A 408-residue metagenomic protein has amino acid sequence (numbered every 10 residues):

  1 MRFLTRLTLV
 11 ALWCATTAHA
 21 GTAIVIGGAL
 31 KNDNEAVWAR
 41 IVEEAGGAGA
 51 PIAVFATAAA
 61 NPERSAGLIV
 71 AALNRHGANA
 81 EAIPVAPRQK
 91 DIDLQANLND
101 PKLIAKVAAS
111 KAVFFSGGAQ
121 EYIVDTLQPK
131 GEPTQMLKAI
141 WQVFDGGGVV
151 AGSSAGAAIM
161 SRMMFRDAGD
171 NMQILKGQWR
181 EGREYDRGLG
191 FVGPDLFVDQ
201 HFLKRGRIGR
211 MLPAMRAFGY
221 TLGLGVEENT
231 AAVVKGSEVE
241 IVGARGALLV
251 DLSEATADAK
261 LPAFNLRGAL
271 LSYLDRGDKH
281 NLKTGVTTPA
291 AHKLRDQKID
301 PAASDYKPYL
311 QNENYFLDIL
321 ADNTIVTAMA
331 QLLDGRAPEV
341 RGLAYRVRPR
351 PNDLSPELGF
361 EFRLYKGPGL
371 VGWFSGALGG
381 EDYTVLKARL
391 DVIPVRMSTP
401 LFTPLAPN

Functional and structural regions predicted by a protein language model:
M1-R6: Positively charged n-region of N-terminal signal peptides that target proteins for export
L7-T17: Bacterial N-terminal signal peptides
A20-A48, A59, E63-G67, L73-A78 (+3 more regions): C-terminal and late-domain segments of enzyme folds
I24-V25, P51-A56, E81-P84, A112-S116 (+3 more regions): Structural recognition of the beta-strand scaffold that forms the well-ordered cores of secreted hydrolase catalytic
P62-I123: Substrate-binding cleft of extracellular glycoside hydrolase catalytic domains
K102-K106, E132-G147: Catalytic-core regions built around general acid/base machinery
F114-G117, A139-F165: Catalytic nucleophile loop
Q120-P133: Glycine/threonine-rich flexible loop motifs
